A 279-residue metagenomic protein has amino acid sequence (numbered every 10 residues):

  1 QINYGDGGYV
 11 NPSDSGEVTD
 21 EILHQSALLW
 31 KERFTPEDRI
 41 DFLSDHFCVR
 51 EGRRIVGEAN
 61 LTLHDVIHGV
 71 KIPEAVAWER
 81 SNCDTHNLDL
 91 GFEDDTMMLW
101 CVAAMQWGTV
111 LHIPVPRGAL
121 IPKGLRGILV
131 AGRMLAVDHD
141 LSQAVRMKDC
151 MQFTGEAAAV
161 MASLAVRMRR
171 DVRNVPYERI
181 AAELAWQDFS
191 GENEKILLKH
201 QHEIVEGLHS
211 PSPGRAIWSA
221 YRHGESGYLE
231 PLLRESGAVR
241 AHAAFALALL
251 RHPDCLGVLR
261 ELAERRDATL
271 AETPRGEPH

Functional and structural regions predicted by a protein language model:
Q1-V205, H252-P253: Flavin (FAD/FMN)-binding glycine-rich loop and adjacent Rossmann-like elements that form
F34, N82, A104, A216-W218 (+3 more regions): Short, isolated positions within intrinsically disordered regulatory regions of eukaryotic proteins
R117, D140, M147-K148, Q152 (+4 more regions): Functionally constrained cores in energy, signaling, and assembly domains
I128-M134, V258-L262, P278: Ampipathic, surface-exposed secondary-structure segments
D140-Q143, R240-A241, R265-T269: Short beta-alpha connecting loops at secondary-structure transitions that line or flank enzyme active sites
I196-G207, H223-E235, H252-T273: Amphipathic alpha-helical scaffolding segments comprising HEAT/armadillo-like alpha-solenoid repeats
P211-G227, P231, R240-H252, A271-H279: Structural detector for internal amphipathic alpha-helices that build alpha-solenoid repeat scaffolds
